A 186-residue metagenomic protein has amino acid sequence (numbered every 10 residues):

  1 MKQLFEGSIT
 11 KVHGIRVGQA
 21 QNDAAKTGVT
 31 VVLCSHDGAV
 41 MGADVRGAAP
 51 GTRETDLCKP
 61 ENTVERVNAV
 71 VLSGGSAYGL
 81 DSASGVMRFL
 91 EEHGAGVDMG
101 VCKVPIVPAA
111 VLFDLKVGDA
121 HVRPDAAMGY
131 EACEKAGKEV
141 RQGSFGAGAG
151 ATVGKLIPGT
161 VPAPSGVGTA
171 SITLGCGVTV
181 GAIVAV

Functional and structural regions predicted by a protein language model:
M1-V186: Alpha/propeptide regions of enzymes that mature by internal proteolysis
